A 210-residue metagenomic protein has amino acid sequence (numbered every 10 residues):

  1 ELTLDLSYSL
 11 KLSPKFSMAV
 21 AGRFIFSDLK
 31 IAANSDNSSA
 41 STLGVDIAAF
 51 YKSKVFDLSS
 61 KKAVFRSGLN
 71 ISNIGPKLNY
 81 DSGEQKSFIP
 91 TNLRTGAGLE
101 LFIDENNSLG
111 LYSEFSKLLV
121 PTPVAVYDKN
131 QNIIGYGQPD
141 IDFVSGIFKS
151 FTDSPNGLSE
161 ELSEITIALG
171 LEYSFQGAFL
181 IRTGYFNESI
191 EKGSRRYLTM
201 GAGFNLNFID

Functional and structural regions predicted by a protein language model:
E1-D210: Outer-membrane beta-barrel porins/channels
